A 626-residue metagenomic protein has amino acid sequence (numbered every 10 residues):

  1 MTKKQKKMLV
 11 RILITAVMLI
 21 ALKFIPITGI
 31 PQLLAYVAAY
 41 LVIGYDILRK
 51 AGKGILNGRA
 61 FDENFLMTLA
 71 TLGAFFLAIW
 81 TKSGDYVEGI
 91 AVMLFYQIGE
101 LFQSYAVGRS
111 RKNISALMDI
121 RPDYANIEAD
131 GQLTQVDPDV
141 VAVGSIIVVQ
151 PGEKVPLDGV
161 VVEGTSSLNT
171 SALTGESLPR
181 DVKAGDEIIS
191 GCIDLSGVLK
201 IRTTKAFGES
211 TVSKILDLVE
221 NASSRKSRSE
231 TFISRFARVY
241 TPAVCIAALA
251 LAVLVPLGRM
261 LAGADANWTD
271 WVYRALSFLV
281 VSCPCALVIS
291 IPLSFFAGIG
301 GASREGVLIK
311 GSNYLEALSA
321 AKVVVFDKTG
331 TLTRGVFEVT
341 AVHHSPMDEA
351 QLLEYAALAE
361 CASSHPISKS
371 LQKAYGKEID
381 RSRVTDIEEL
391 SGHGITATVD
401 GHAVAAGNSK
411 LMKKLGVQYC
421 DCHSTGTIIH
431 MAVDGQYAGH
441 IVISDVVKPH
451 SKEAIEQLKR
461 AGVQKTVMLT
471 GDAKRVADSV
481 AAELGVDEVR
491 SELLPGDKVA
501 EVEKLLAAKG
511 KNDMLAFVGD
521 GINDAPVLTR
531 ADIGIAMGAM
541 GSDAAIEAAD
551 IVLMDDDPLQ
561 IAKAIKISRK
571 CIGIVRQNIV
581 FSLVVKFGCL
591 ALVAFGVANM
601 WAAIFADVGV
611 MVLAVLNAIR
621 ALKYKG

Functional and structural regions predicted by a protein language model:
M1-I14, L34, Y45-F76, L216-A250 (+5 more regions): Soluble-to-membrane junctions at the N-terminal ends of transmembrane alpha-helices in multi-pass ion-transporting
T2-Y124, R235, P242, D270 (+1 more regions): Transmembrane helix-loop-helix hairpins at the membrane interface
G29-V37, A60-T68, T81-V92, F232 (+4 more regions): Membrane-water interface of transmembrane alpha-helices in multipass transporters/channels
E63-T71, L173, Y273, C283-A359 (+1 more regions): Conserved catalytic phosphorylation-site environment of P-type ATPases
F65-L66, M93-P151, A172, V182 (+5 more regions): Juxtamembrane coupling segments of multi-pass membrane pumps/enzymes
A116-E209, N313-A356, T398-V399: Conserved cytosolic catalytic loops of P-type ATPases
V339-K465, K474, V486-V502: P-type ATPase nucleotide-binding
V399-G401, T427, V433-Q577, V585: Conserved ATP-binding TGD loop and adjacent catalytic N/P-domain core of P-type ATPases
